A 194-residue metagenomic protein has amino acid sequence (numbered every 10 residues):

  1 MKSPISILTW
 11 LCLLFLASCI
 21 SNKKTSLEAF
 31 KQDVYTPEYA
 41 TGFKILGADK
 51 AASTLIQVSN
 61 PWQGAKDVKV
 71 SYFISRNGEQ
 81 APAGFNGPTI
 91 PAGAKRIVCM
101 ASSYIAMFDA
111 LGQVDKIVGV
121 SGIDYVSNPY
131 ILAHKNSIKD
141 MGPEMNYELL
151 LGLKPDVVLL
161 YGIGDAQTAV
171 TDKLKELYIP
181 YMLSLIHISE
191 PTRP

Functional and structural regions predicted by a protein language model:
M1-L8: Bacterial N-terminal signal peptides that target proteins for export
A17-S18: C-terminal motif of bacterial Sec signal peptides marking the signal peptidase cleavage site
K23-K31: Short Lys/Arg-enriched alpha/beta "domain-start" segment
A40-L46: Short edge beta-strands and adjacent beta->alpha junctions
T54-L151, V157-G164, I179: A short, structured surface patch at a secondary-structure boundary
G164, T171-L185: Catalytic cores of extracellular degradative/oxidative enzymes
S184-P194: Residue-level detector of conserved catalytic or cofactor/ligand-binding positions in enzyme active sites
